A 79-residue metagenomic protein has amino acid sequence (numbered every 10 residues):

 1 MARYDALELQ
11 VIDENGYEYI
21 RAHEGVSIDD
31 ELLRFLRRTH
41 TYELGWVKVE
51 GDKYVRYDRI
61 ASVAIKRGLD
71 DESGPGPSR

Functional and structural regions predicted by a protein language model:
A2, N15-Y17, H40, D52-V55: Intrinsically disordered, low-complexity segments enriched in small/polar residues
A2-L32: N-terminal acidic leader/helix
A6, L33-L36, D58-S62: Short small/polar-residue motifs
V11, L32, L36-H40, L69 (+1 more regions): Generic low-complexity, intrinsically disordered sequence content enriched in small uncharged/hydrophobic residues
A22, V26-G45, V49: Acidic, low-complexity, intrinsically disordered interaction modules
Y42-R79: Short, mixed-charge low-complexity intrinsically disordered segments
